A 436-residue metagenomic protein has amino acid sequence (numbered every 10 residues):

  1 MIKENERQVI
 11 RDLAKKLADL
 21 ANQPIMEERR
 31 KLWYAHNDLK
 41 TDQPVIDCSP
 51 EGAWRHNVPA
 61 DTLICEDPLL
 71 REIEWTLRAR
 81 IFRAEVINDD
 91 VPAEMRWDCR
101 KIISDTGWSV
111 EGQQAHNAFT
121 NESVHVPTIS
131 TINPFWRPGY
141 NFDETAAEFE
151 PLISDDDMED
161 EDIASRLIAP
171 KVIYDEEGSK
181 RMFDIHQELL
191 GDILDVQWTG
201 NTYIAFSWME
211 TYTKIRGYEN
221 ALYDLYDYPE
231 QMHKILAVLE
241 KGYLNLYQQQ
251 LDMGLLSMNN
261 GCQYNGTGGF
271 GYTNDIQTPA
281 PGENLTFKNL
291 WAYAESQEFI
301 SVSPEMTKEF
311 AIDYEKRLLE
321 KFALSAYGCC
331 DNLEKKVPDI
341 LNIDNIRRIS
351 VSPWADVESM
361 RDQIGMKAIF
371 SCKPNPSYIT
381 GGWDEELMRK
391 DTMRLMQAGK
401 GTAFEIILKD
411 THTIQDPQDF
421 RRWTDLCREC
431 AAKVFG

Functional and structural regions predicted by a protein language model:
M1-E51, R55-R83, D90-D98, I168-G436: Active-site loop segments of alpha/beta catalytic cores
L39, I103, Q114, N141-F142 (+2 more regions): A generic structural signal for solvent-exposed, polar alpha-helical segments
W54, T62-L63, S109, Q114 (+3 more regions): Compositionally biased, intrinsically disordered low-complexity regions
R80, A84, E122-P127, E150: A hydrophobic membrane-anchoring feature enriched in long, contiguous, low-charge segments that mark signal-anchor
E85, D89-A118: N-terminal accessory alpha/beta regions
A118-V124, T128-G139: Aromatic-residue-lined binding/catalytic grooves and analogous aromatic/hydrophobic interfacial grooves in multimeric
N133-M182: A gly/proline- and charged-residue-enriched helix-loop-helix capping module
